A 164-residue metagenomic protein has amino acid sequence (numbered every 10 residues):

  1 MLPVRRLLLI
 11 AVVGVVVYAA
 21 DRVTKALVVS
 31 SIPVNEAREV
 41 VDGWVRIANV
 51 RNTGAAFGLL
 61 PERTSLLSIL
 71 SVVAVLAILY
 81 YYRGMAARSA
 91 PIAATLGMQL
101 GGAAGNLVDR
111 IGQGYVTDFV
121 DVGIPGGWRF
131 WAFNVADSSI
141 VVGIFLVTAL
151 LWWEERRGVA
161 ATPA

Functional and structural regions predicted by a protein language model:
M1-A164: Alpha-helical transmembrane bundles and membrane-interface segments of multipass inner-membrane proteins
